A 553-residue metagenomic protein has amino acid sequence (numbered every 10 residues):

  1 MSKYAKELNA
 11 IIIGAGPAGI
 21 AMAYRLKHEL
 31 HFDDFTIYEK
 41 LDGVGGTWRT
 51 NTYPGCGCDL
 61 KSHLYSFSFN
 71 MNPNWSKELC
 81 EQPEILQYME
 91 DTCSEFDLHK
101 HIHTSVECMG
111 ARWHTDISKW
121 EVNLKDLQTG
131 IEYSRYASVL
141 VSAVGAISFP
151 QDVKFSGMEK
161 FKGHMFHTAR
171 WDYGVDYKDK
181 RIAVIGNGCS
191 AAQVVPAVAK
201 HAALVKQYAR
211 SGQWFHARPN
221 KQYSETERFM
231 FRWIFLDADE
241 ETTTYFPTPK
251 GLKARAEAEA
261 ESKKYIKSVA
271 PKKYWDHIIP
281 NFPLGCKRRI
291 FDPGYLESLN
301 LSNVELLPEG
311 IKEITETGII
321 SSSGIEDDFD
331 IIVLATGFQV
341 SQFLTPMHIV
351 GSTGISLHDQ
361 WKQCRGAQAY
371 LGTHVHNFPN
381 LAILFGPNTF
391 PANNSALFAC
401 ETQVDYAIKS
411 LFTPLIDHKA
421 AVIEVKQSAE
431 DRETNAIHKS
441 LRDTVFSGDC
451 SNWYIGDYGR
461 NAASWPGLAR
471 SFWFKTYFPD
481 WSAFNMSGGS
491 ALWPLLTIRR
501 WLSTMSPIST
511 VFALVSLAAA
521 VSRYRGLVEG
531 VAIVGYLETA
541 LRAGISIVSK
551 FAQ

Functional and structural regions predicted by a protein language model:
S2-A10, A15, I20-M158, G174 (+2 more regions): N-terminal FAD-binding dinucleotide-binding subdomain shared by FAD-dependent oxidases/monooxygenases
R170-R181: A compositional/structural signature marking long, glycine- and acidic/polar-rich segments with frequent tryptophans
R181-A202: Rossmann-like NAD(P)H-binding beta-loop-alpha module
